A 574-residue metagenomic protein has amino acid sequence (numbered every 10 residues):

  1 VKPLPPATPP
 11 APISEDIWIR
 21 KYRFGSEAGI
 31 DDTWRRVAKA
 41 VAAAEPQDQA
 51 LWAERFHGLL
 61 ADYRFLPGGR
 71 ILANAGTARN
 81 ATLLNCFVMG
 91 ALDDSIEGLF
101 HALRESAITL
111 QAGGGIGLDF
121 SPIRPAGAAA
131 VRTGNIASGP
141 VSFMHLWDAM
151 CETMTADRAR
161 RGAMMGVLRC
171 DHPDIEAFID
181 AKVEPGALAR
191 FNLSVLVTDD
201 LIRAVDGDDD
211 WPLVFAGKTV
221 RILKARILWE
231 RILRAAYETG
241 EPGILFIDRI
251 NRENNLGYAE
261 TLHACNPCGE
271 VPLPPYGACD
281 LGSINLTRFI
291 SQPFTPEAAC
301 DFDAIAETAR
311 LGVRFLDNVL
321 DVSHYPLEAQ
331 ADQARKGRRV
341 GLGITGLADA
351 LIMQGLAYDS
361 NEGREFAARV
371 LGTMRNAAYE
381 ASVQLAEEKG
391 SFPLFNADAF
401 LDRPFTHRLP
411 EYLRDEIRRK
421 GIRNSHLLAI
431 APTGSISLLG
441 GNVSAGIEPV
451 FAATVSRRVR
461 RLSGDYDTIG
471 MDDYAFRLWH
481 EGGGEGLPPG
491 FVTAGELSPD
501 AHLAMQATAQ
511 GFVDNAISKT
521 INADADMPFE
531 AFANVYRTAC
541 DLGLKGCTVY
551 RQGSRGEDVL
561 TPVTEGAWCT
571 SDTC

Functional and structural regions predicted by a protein language model:
V1-L83, G90, G207, W229-L233 (+5 more regions): Acidic/polar, glycine-rich intrinsically disordered N-terminal extensions of enzymes
K2-P9, L84-F302, Y325-A329, A378 (+1 more regions): Active-site cavity-forming subdomains of large catalytic enzyme subunits
P10, H57-G76, C170, L311-V322 (+2 more regions): Core structural elements
P10, S14, D180, L196-V197 (+10 more regions): Terminal amphipathic helices with adjacent charged low-complexity linkers/tails
V41-R79, L83-M89, E97, E176 (+5 more regions): Gly/Pro-rich turn-and-neighbor structural signature
P125-M164, S291-H324, Y379-E380, E388 (+2 more regions): A structural-propensity feature for long, helix-poor, extended segments
A216-K218, T308-A331, R335, R339 (+2 more regions): Internal maturation/activation junctions in enzymes
E270-P272, L316-D321, R403-H407, E416-R423 (+1 more regions): Catalytic alpha/beta core of large soluble enzyme barrels
